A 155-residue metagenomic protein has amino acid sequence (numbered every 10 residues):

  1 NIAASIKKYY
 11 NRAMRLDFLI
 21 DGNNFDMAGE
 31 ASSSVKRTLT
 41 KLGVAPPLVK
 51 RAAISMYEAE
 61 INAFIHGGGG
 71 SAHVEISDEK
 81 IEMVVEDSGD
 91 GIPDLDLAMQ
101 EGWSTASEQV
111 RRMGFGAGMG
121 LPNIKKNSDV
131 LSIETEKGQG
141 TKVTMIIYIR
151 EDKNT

Functional and structural regions predicted by a protein language model:
I2-I54: Bergerat-fold GHKL ATPase/HATPase_c domain
S5-R15, E60-T155: Conserved beta-strand-loop-beta-strand hairpin that lines the nucleotide-binding pocket of ATP/GTP-utilizing enzymes
A53-Y57, I61: Short acidic amphipathic alpha-helix that forms the conserved interface helix of the HATPase_c
